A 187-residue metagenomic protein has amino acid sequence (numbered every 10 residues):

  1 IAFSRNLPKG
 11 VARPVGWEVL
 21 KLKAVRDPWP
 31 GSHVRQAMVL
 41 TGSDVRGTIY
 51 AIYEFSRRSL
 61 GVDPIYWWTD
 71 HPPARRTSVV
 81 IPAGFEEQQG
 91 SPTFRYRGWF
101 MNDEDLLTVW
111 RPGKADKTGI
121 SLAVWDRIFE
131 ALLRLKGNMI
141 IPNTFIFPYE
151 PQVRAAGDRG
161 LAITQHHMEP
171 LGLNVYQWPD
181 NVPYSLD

Functional and structural regions predicted by a protein language model:
I1-L7, T93-D187: Aromatic-lined carbohydrate-binding surfaces of glycoside hydrolases
I1-S91: Contiguous, structured surface segment used for ligand recognition
